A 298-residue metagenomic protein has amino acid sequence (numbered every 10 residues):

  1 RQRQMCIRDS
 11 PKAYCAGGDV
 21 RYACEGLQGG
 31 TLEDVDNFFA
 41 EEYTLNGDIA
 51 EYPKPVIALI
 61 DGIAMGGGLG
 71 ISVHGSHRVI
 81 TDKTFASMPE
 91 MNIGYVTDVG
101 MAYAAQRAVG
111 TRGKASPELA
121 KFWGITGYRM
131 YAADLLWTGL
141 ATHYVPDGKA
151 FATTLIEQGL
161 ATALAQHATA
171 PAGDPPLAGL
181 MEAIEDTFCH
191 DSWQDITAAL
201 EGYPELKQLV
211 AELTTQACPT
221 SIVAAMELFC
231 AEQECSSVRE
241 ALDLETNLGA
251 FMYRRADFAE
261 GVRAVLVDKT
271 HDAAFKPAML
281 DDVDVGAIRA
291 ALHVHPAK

Functional and structural regions predicted by a protein language model:
R1, F39-N46, T246-G249: Short, hydrophobic/amphipathic alpha-helical packing segments that form internal helix faces or helix-helix interfaces
Q2-I7: Short, small-residue-biased leader/transition segments that mark boundaries at the very start of proteins
R8, I60, A225: Catalytic nucleophile loop
R8-T44, N92-G94, L280, A291: Glycine- (often His-adjacent) and acidic-residue-rich active-site loop that binds/positions the CoA thioester
P11-C15, M65, A273: Short, active-site-adjacent cap segments at secondary-structure transitions
E25-Q28, G110, C230: A generic structural signal for secondary-structure junctions that act as hinges or helix/strand caps at the edges
L32-F39, Y43-I60, A64-G75, V79-E182 (+1 more regions): Conserved catalytic cores of soluble enzyme domains, especially glycine-rich substrate-binding beta-alpha loops
M130-A133, K149, T153-K298: C-terminal alpha-helix plus adjacent terminal tail
